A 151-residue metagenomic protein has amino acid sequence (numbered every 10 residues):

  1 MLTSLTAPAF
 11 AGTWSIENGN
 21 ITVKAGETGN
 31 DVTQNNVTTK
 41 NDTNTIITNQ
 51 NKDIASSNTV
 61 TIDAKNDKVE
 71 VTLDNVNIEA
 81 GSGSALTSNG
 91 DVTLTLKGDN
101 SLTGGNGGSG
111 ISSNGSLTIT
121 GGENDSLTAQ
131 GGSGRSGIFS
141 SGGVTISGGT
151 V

Functional and structural regions predicted by a protein language model:
M1-V151: A composition-driven surface/loop motif
